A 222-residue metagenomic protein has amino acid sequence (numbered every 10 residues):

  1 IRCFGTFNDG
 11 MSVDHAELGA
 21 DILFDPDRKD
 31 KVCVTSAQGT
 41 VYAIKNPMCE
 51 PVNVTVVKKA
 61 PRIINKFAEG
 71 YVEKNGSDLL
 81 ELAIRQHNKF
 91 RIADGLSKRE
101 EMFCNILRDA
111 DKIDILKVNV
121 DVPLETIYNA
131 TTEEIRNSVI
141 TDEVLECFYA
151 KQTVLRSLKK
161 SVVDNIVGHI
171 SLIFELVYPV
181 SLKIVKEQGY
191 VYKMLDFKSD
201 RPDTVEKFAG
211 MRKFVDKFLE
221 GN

Functional and structural regions predicted by a protein language model:
I1-K160, I166-G168: Divalent metal-dependent catalytic cores for phosphoryl transfer on phosphate-bearing substrates
I22, A83, C147, H169 (+3 more regions): Residues that form generic nucleotide/phosphate-binding pockets
D25, K29, Q86, F90 (+3 more regions): A structural signal for alpha-helix termini and helix-coil/disorder junctions
A150-E206: Extended, basic/helix-rich recognition subdomains
P202-N222: Extended, charged low-complexity segments that frequently continue into or abut oligomerization scaffolds
